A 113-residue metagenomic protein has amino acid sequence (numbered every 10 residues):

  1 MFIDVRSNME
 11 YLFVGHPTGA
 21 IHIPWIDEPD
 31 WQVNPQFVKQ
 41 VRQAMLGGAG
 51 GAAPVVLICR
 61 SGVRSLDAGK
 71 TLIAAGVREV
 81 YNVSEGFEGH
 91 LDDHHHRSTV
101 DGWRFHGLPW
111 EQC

Functional and structural regions predicted by a protein language model:
M1, M9-P54, S65-C113: Rhodanese-like catalytic fold shared by cysteine-dependent sulfurtransferases and DSP/PTP-type phosphatases
D4, G62: Conserved G/P- and acidic residue-centered "switch" motifs that form tight phosphate/ATP-binding loops in soluble
L57-I58: Short, surface-exposed ligand- or partner-binding patches at beta-edge/loop junctions that are enriched in aromatics
